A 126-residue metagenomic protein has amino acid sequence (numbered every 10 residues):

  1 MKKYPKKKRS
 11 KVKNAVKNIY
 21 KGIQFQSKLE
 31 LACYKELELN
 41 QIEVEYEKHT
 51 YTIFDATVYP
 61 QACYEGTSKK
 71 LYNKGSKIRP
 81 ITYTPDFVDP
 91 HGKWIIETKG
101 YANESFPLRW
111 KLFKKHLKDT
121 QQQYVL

Functional and structural regions predicted by a protein language model:
M1-L126: Electrostatic, structured charged patches in enzyme active sites and in nucleic-acid/phosphate-binding
